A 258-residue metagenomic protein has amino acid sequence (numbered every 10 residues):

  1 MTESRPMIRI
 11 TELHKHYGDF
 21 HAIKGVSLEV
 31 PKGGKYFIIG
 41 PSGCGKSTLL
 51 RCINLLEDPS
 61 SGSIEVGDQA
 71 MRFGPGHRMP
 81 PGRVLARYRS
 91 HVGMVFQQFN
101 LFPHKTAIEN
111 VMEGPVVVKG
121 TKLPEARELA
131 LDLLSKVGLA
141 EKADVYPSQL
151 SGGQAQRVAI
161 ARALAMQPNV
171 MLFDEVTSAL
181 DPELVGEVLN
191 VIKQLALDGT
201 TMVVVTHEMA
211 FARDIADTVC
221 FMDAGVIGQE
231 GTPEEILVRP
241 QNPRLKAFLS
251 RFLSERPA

Functional and structural regions predicted by a protein language model:
M71-G93, L123-P124, I236-P240: ABC ATPase NBD coupling module
K105-E113: Short coil-to-helix segment of the ABC ATPase nucleotide-binding domain corresponding to the Q-loop/switch region
Y146-L150, Q154: Conserved ABC ATPase signature
A165-N169: A short, proline-enriched helix->beta-strand linker immediately N-terminal to the Walker B motif in ABC-type P-loop
M171-D174: Catalytic Walker B motif of ABC-type/P-loop ATPase nucleotide-binding domains
E230-G231: ABC ATPase "signature
